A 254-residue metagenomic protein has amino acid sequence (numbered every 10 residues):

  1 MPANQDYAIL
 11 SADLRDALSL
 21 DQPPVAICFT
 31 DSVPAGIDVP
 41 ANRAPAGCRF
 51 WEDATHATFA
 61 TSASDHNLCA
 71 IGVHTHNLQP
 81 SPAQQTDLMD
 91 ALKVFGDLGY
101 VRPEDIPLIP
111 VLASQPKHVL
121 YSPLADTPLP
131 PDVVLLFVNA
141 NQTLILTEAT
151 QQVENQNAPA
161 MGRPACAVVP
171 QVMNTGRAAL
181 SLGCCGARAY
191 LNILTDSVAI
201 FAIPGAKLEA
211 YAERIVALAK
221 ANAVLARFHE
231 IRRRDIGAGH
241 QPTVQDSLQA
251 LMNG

Functional and structural regions predicted by a protein language model:
N4-G254: Acidic, serine/proline-rich low-complexity intrinsically disordered regions
